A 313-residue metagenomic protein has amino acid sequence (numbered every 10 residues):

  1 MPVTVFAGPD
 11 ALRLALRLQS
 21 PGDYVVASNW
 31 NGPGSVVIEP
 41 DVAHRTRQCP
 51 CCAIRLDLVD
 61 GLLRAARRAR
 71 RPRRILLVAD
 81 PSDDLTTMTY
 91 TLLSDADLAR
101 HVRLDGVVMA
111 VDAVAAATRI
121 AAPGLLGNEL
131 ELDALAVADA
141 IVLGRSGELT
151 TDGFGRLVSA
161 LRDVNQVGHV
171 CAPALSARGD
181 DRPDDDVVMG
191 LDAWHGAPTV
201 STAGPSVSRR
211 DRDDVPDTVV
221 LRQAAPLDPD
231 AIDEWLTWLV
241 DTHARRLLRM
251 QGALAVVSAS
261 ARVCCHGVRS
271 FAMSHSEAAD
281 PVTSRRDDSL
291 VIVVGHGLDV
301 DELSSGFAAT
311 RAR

Functional and structural regions predicted by a protein language model:
M1-V3, D214, D287-S289: A short, charged/proline- and glycine-enriched loop that marks the coil->beta-strand transition at the N-terminal
V3-A7, L76: Short hydrophobic/aromatic beta-strand immediately N-terminal to the Walker A/P-loop
T4, L16-S20, T310: Non-catalytic terminal/linker segments enriched in charged/polar, low-complexity residues
P9-R73, D80-D83, T87: N-terminal phosphate/diphosphate-binding loop that engages ATP/GTP or pyrophosphate donors across diverse enzyme folds
L58, V107, I232, V293: Residue-level signature of catalytic and energy-coupling elements of molecular machines, predominantly ATP/GTP-dependent
D60, R68-P173, R178-G179: Phosphate/Mg2+-binding loops and adjacent switch elements in nucleotide/diphosphate-handling enzyme cores
L130-A279, L298-V300, T310-R313: C-terminal accessory "lid"/substrate-recognition subdomains
P281-D299, S305: An anion-binding loop in the catalytic cleft
